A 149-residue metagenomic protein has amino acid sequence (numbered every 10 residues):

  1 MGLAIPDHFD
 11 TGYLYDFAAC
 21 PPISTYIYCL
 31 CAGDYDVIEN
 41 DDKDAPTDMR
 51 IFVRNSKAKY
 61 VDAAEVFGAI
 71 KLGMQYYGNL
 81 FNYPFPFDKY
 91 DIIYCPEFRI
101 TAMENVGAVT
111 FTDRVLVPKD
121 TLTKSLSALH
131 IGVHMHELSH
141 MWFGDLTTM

Functional and structural regions predicted by a protein language model:
M1-M135: Hydrophobic helix-coil surface modules that form long, contiguous segments used for peptide/substrate interaction
L138-M149: Catalytic Zn2+-binding segment of zinc metalloproteases
